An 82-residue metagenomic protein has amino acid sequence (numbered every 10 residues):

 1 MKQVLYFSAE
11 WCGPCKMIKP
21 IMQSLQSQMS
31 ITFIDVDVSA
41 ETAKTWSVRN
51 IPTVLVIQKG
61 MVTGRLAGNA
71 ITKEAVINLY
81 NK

Functional and structural regions predicted by a protein language model:
M1-L25: Local sequence-structure signature of Cys/Sec-based thiol-disulfide redox active-site neighborhoods
K2, Q28, P52: Alpha/beta-hydrolase fold active-site loops
Y6-F7, M22, Q26-T42, V48: Thiol-based oxidoreductase modules, predominantly thioredoxin-like and allied folds used for disulfide exchange
G13, V38-E41, I71: Short alpha-helical
K44-T45, G68: Phosphate-coordinating loops and pocket residues in cytosolic domains that bind phosphorylated ligands
W46-L55: Structural micro-motif
V56-K82: Non-catalytic, surface beta->alpha helical segment in thiol-disulfide oxidoreductase systems
